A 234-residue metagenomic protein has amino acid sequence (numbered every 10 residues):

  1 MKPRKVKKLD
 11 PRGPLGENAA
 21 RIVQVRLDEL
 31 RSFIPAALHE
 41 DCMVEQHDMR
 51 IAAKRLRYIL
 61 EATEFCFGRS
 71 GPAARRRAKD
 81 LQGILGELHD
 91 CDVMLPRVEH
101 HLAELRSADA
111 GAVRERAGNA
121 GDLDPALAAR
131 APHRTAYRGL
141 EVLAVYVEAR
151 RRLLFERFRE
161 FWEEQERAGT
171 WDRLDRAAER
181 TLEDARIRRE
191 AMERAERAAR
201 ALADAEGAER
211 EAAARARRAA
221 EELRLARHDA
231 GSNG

Functional and structural regions predicted by a protein language model:
M1-G234: Cationic, histidine-enriched alpha-helical/coil surfaces that engage anionic ligands
